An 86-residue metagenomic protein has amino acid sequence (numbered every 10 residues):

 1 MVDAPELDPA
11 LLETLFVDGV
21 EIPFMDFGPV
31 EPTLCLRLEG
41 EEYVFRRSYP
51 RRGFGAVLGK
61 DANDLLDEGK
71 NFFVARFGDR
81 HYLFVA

Functional and structural regions predicted by a protein language model:
M1-A86: Acidic/polar low-complexity segments and flexible, solvent-exposed patches
